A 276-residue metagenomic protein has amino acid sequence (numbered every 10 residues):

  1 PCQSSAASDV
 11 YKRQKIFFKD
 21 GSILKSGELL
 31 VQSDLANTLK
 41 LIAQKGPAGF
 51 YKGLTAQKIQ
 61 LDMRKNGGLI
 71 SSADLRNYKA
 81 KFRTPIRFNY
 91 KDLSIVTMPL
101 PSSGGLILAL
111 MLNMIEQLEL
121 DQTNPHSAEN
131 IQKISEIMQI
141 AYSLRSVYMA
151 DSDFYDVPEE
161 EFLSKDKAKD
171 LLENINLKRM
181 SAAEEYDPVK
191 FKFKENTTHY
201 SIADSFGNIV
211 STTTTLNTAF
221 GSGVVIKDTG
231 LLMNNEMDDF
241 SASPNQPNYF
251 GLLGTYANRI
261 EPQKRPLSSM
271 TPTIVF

Functional and structural regions predicted by a protein language model:
P1, G27, S102, V189-K194 (+1 more regions): Short Gly/Pro-enriched turn/cap motifs at secondary-structure boundaries
P1-A7, Y11: Single conserved hydrophobic/aromatic residue that forms the stacking wall/gate of nucleotide- or nucleobase-binding
K15-F50, M98, N176-F193: Penicillin-binding protein/beta-lactamase superfamily catalytic region
E28, K58-Q139: Structured, charged N-terminal subsegments at the starts of enzyme catalytic cores and at intra-chain domain/subunit
Y51-N77, E159, K165-M180: Amphipathic alpha-helical
L69-S71, I209-F276: Active-site rim segments in enzyme catalytic domains, especially the processed small/beta chain of N-terminal
F82, K194-T197, A219, S268-M270: Short, small/polar residue-rich loop motifs at catalytic or cofactor-binding pockets
L118-L216, D228-T229, P244-N245, L252-L253: Internal maturation/activation junctions in enzymes
